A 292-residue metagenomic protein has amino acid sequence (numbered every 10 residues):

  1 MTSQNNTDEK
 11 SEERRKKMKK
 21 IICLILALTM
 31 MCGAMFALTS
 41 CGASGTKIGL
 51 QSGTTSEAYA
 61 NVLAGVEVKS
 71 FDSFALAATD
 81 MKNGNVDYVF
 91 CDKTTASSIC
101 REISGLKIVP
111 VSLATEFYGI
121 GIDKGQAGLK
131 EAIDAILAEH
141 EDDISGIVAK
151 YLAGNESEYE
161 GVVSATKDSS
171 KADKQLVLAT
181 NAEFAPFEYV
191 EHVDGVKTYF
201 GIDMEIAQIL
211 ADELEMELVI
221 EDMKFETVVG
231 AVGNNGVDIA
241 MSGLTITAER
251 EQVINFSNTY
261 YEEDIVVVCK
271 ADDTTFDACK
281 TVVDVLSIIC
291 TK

Functional and structural regions predicted by a protein language model:
M1-K47, A58-A60, I103, I120-G121 (+1 more regions): Gram-positive cell-envelope targeting signals
C41-K47, S157-T198, G233, T275-F276 (+1 more regions): Immediate post-signal peptide segment of exported/extracytoplasmic ligand-binding proteins
S44, G53, K93-T115, I122-K124 (+3 more regions): Acidic, polar ligand-binding/catalytic clefts
G49-V62, S287-K292: Secondary-structure junction motif
L50-Q51, N61-N83, Y88, D92 (+2 more regions): Extracytoplasmic small-molecule ligand-binding "clamshell" domains of the periplasmic binding protein/Venus flytrap
S56-Y59, K130-E131, A185-V190, E249-R250 (+1 more regions): Short, solvent-exposed loop/turn elements at domain surfaces
Y59-V68, K107-S112, D134-K174, K292: Ligand-binding clefts/hinges and TM-proximal coupling segments of bilobed small-molecule sensing domains
N61, G65, K82-V86, R101 (+8 more regions): Sec-exported extracytoplasmic/periplasmic mature domains
